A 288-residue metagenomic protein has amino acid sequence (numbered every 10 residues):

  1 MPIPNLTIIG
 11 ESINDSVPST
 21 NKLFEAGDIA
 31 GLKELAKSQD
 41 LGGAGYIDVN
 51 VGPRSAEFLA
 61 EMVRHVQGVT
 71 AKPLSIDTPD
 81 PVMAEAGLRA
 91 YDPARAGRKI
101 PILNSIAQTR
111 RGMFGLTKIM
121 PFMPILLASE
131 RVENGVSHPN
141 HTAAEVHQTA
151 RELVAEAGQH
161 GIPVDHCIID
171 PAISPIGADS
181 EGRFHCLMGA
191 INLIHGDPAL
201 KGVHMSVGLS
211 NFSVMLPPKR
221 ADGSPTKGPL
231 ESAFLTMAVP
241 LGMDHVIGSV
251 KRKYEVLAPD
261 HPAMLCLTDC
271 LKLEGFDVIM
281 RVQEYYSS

Functional and structural regions predicted by a protein language model:
M1-K22, A30-E34, G42, D244-S288: Extended, intrinsically disordered, low-complexity segments
I3, S55-R98, L187-M205: Alpha-helix-loop-beta-strand connector modules within alpha/beta enzyme cores
I3-E34, N104-A107, G135-E145, M215-P229: Active-site mouth loops of central-metabolism enzymes
N5-E11, G45-V49, K72-T78, G97-S105 (+4 more regions): Hydrophobic faces of well-ordered beta-strands that scaffold small-molecule active sites in alpha/beta enzyme cores
E11-K22, D40-D48, V66-Q67, I125-H138: Gly-rich Lys/Arg/Thr-decorated short loops/hinges at beta-loop-alpha junctions or inter-strand turns that position
D40-L41, Q67-V69, L88-A96, G112-P124 (+1 more regions): Acidic (Asp/Glu)-rich catalytic clusters
D40-S75, I173-F184: Glycine-rich, proline-tolerant flexible connector loops at the mouths of alpha/beta enzymes
R111, G115-L271, M280-R281: Catalytic alpha/beta core domains of metabolic enzymes, predominantly
